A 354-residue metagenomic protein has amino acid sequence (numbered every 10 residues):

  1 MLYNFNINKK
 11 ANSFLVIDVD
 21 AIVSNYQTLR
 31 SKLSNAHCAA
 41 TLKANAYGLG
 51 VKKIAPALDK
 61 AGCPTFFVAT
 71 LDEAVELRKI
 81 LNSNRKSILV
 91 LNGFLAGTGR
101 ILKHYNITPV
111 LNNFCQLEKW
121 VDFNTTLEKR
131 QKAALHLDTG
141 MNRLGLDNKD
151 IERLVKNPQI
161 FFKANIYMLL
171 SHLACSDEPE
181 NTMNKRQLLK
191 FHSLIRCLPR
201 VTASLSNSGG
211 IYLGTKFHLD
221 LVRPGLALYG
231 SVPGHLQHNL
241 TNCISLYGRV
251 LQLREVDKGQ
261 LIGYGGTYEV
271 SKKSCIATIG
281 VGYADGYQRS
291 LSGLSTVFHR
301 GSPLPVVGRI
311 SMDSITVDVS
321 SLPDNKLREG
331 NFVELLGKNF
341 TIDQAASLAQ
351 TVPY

Functional and structural regions predicted by a protein language model:
L2, N6-K9, S13-I17, A21-V23 (+3 more regions): Active-site-proximal beta-alpha core segment in soluble small-molecule metabolic enzymes
L2-V23, E73, F94-A96, I101 (+3 more regions): Active-site anion/phosphate-binding pocket segments in diverse small-molecule metabolic enzymes
R30: N-terminal nucleotide-binding beta1-loop-alpha1 segment
